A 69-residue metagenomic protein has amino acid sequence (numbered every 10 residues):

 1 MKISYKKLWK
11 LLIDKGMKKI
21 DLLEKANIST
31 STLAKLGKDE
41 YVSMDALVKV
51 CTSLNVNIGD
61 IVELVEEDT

Functional and structural regions predicted by a protein language model:
M1-I20: A short, Lys/Arg-rich alpha-helix, primarily the initiator
K2, K10-L11, V62-T69: Short, charged recognition helix plus adjacent turn of helix-turn-helix-like nucleic-acid-binding domains
L12, L23, C51: The alpha-helix within a helix-turn-helix
D21, T32, A46, D60: Residues in the helix-turn-helix
N27-V42: Recognition helix of helix-turn-helix/homeodomain-like DNA-binding domains that insert into the DNA major groove
D39-T52: Short, basic-rich loop-to-helix N-cap that marks the start of a DNA-contacting helix
